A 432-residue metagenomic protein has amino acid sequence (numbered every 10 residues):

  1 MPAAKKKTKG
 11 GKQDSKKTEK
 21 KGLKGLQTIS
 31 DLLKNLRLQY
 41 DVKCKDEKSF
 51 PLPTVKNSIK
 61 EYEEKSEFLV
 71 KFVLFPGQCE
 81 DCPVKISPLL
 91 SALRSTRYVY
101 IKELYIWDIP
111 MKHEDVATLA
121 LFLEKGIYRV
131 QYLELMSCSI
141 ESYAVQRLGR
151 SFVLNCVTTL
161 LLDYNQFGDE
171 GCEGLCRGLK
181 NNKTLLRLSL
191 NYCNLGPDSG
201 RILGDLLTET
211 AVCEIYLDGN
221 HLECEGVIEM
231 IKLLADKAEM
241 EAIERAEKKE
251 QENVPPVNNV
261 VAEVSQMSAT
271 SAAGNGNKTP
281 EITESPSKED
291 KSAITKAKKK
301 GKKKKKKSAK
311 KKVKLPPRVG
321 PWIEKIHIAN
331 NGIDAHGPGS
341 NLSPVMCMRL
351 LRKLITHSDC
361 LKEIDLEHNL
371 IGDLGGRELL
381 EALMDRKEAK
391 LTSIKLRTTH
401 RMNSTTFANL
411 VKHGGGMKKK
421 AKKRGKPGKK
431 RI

Functional and structural regions predicted by a protein language model:
M1-I432: Leucine-rich tandem repeat or coiled-coil scaffolds
